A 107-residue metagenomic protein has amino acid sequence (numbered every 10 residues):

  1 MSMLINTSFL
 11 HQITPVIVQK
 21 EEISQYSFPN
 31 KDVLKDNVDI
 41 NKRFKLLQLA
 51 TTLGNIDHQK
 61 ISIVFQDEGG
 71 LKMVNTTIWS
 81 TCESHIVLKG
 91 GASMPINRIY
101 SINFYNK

Functional and structural regions predicted by a protein language model:
M1-G70, F104-N106: Short glycine-rich, low-complexity segments
D57-I61, K72, S84, A92-P95: A generic structural signal for short beta-strands and their flanking turns/coil linkers
V64, N75, L88-K89: Beta-strand residues in well-ordered beta-sheet regions across diverse protein folds
M73-W79: Short beta-strand-centered aromatic/proline hotspots
W79-K107: Short, Lys/Arg-rich amphipathic alpha-helical interaction segments that bind nucleic acids or acidic protein surfaces
